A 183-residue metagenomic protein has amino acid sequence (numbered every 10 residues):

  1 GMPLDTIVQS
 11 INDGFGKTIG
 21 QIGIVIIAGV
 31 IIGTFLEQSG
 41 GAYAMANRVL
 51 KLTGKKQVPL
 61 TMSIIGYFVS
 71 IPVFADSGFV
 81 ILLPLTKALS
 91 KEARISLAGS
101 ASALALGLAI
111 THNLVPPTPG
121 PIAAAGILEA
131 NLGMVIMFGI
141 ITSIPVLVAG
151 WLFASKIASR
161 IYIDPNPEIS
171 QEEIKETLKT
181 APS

Functional and structural regions predicted by a protein language model:
G1, M137-S183: Long, contiguous bundles of hydrophobic transmembrane helices that form the permeation core of multi-pass
P3-K91: Membrane-embedded alpha-helical segments and adjacent helix-loop junctions characteristic of multi-pass solute
T6-Q9, D13, E92-I95, I122-M134 (+2 more regions): Inter-helical loop and helix-membrane interface segments of multi-pass membrane transporters/permeases
G16, G29, G107, G133-P145: Alpha-helical transmembrane segments of multi-pass inner-membrane proteins, especially transporters/permeases
I24-V25, F79-V80, V115, P119-G120 (+1 more regions): Alpha-helical transmembrane segments and their lipid-water interface positions in multi-pass membrane proteins
T34, Q38, H112, L147: Residue-level signal for conserved functional micro-sites within the alpha-helical transmembrane segments of Major
M45, T118-A123, S155-A158: Short, structured secondary-structure boundary patches
L50-M134, F138: Hydrophobic transmembrane alpha-helices that form the pore/transport pathway of multi-pass ion and small-solute
